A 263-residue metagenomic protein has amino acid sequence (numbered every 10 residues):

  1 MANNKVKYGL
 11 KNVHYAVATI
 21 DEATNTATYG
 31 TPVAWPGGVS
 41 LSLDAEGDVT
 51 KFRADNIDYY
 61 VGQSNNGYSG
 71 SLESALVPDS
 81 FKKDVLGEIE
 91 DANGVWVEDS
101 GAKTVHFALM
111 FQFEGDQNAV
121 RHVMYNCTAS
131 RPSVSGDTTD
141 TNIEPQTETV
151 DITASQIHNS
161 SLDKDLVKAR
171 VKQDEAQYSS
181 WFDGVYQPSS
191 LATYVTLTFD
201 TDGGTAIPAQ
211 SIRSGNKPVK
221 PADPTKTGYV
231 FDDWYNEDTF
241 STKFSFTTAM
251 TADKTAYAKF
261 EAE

Functional and structural regions predicted by a protein language model:
A2-K82, A129-T147: Solvent-exposed edge beta-strands and adjacent loop segments that serve as assembly or binding interfaces
V17-E22, F111-Q117, T201-G203: Short acidic, glycine-rich loop/turn motifs
T28-A34, R121-C127, D165-K172, A209-R213 (+1 more regions): Short amphipathic beta-strand/extended segments with alternating polar/hydrophobic composition
Y59-Y125: Structured, beta-strand-rich domain cores that present glycine/charged loop surfaces used to bind extended ligands
S71-A75, M110-Q112, D151-S155, D200 (+1 more regions): Residue-level recognition of well-ordered beta-strand positions that form the cores of beta-sheet-rich folds across
W96-E114, H122-E144, T149-T153, A206: An exposed acidic His-Trp-rich patch
C127-T193: Mixed-charge, glycine-accented linear interaction segment located at domain edges/termini
A192-E263: Secondary-structure capping and domain/repeat boundary segments
